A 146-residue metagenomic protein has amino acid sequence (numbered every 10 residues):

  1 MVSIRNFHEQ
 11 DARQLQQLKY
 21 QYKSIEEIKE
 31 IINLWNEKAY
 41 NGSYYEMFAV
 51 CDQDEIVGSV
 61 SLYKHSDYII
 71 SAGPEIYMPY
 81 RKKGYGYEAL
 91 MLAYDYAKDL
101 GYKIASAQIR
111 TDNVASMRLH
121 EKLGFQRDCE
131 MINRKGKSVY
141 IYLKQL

Functional and structural regions predicted by a protein language model:
M1-L15: A short beta-loop-alpha structural element at the N-terminal edge of CoA-dependent acyl/N-acetyltransferase catalytic
N6, Q10, Q21-G73, Y77-P79 (+1 more regions): Acetyl-CoA-dependent GNAT
Q14-Q17, E30, L34, E88 (+1 more regions): Alpha-helical elements of Rossmann-like donor-binding domains used by nucleotide-donor carbohydrate transfer enzymes
K64-P74, R81, G101-K103, N133-S138: A conserved beta-turn-beta hairpin within the catalytic core of GNAT-like acetyltransferases that forms part
Y77-P79, K83, T111-D112: Active-site acidic-Proline motif in GNAT/NAT acetyltransferases
K82-Y96, R118-K122: Conserved acetyl-CoA-binding loop-helix of GNAT-fold acetyltransferases
D99-I109: Conserved GNAT acetyl-CoA-binding A-motif
Q108-I109, G124-I141: Conserved catalytic-core motifs of GNAT/GCN5-like acyltransferases
